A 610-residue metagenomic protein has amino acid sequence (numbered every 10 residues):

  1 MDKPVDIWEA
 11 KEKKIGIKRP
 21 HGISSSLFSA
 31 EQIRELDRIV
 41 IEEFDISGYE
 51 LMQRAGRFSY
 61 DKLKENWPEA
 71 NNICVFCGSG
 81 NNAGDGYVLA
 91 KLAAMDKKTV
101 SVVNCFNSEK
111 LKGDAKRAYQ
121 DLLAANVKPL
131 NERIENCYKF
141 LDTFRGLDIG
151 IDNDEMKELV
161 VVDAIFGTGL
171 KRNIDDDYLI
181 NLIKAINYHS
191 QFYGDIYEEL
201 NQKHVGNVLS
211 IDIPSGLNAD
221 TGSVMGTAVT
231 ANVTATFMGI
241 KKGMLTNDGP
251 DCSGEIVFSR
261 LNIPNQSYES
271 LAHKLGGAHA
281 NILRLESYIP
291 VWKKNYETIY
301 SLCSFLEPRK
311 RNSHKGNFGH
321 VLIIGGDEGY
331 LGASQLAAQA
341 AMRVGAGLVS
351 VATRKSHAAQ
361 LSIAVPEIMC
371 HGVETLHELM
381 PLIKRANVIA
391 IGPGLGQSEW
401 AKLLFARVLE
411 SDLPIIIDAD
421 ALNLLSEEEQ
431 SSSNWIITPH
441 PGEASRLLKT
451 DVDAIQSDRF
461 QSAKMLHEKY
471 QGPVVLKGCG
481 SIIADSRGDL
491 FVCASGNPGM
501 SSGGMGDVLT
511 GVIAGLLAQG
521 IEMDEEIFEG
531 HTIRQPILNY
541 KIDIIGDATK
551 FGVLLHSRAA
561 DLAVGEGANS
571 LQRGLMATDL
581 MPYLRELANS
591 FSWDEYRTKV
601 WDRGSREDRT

Functional and structural regions predicted by a protein language model:
D2-K112, K116, A231-V233, M244-A419 (+3 more regions): Small-residue (G/A/S/T)-rich helix-start motifs and N-terminal tracts that mark the onset
E12, K18, D142, G146 (+9 more regions): Compositionally biased, low-complexity repeat tracts
Y60-G167, N173-I211, L404, P414 (+2 more regions): Nucleotide and nucleotide-moiety/phosphate-recognizing core
E135-C137, I213-A219, K241-G243, T375-L376 (+1 more regions): Short acidic loop-to-helix transition motifs that present clustered carboxylates
E158-V160, I165-G167, K171-Y288: Internal gly/pro-rich beta-alpha loop/helix module that stabilizes soluble enzyme cofactors or their anionic handles
